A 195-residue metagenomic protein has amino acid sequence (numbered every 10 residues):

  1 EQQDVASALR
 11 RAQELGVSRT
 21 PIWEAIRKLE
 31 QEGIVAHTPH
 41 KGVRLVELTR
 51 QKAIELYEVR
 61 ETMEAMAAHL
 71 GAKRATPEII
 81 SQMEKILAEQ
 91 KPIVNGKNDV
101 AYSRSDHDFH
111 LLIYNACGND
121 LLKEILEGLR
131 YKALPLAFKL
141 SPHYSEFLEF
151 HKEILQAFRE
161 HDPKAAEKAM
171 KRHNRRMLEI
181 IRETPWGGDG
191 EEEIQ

Functional and structural regions predicted by a protein language model:
E1-K73, L178, R182-Q195: Short linear motifs at protein or domain termini
V17, E160-H161: Residue-level signal for the nucleotide or nucleotide-sugar donor/cofactor binding architecture
H40, M63, K85, E146-E149: Alpha-helix N-cap/N′ positions at the starts of helices
L56, A75-A137, E149-A157, A165-R176: Conserved amphipathic alpha-helical segments that form helical-bundle/coiled-coil interaction surfaces
S81, P142-S145: Short helix-capping and inter-helix turn/linker motifs at the boundaries of alpha-helical repeat units
